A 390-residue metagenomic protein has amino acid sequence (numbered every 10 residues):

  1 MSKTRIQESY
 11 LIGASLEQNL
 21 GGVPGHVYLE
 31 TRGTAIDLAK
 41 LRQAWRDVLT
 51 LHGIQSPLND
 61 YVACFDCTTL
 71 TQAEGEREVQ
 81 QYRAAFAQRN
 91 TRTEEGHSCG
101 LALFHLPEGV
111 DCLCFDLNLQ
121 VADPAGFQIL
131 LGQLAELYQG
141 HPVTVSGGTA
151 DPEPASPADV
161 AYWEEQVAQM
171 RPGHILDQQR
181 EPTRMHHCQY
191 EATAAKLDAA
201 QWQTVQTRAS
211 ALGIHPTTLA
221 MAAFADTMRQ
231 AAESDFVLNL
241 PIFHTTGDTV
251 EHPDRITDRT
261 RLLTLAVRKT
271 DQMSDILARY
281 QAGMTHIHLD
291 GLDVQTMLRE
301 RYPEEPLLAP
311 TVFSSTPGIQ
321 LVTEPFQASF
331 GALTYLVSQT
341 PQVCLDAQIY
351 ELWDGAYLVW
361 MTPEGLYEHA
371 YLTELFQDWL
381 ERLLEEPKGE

Functional and structural regions predicted by a protein language model:
M1-Q18, R42-G75, Y82, E95-H97 (+1 more regions): Short amphipathic alpha-helices and their capping loops
S2-S15, E76-Q80, F127-Q128, P157 (+3 more regions): AMP-binding/adenylate-forming domain of the ANL superfamily
A14-G25, G33-T34, R42, H52-I54 (+8 more regions): His-Asp-centered acyl/peptidyl-transfer active-site segments
G33-G53, F115-I129, E191-E233, A347 (+1 more regions): Acyl activation and transfer enzymes in specialized metabolism, enriched for ANL adenylate-forming modules
L49-H52, A125-L134, S234-P241, D271-M273 (+1 more regions): Extended, hydrophobic beta-loop-alpha segments that form or line the acyl/peptidyl-thioester binding and transfer paths
H97-A102, Q342-D346: A short beta-strand signature within small-molecule sensing/ligand-binding domains used in signal transduction
A102-G147, H369-E385: Active-site-proximal acidic secondary-structure segment that organizes catalysis
V121-P124, L131, V143-T217, M221 (+3 more regions): Soluble acyl-CoA-dependent acyltransferase catalytic core bearing the H(X)4D motif
